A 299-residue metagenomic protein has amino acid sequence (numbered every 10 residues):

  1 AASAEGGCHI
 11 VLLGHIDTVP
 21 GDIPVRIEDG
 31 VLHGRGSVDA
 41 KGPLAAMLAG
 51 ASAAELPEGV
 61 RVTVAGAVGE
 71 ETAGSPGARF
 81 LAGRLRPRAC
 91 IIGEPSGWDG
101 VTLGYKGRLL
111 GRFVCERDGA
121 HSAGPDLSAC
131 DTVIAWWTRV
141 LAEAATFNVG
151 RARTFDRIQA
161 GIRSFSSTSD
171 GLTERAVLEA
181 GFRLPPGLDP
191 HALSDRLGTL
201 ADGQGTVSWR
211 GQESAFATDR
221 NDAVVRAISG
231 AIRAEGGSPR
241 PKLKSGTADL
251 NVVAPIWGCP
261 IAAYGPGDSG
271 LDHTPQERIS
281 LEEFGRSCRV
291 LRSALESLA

Functional and structural regions predicted by a protein language model:
A1-A2, V31-S37, Q204-V207: Generic recognition of long tandem-repeat/solenoid scaffolds
A1-E5, P255: Active-site beta-strand termini and strand-to-loop segments that position acidic
G6-G66, P275: Active-site metal-coordination/substrate-binding segment of hydrolases, especially metallo-dependent peptidases
I10-L12, A65, A89-I91, R163 (+1 more regions): Hydrophobic/aromatic beta-strand patches that form the interior of the parallel beta-sheet core in alpha/beta enzyme
I16, V31, A65-A73, P95-G97 (+2 more regions): Acidic, glycine-rich active-site loops and adjacent beta-strand->loop/helix elements that engage anionic groups
D22-I23, D99-L103, F165-D170: Short beta-strand/turn micro-motifs at beta-sheet edges
A40, A45-L110: Acidic/histidine-rich catalytic neighborhood of metal-dependent amide-processing enzymes
P95, L109-A299: Metal-dependent amide/peptide-bond hydrolase catalytic core, centered on the "pita-bread" metallohydrolase fold
